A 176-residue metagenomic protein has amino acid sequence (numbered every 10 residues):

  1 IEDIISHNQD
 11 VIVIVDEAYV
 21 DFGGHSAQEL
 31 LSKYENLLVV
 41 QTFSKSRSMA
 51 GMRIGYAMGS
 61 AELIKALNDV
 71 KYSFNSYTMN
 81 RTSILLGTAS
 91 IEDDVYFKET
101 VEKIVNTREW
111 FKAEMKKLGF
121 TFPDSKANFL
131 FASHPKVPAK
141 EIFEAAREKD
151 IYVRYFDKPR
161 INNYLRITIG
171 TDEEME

Functional and structural regions predicted by a protein language model:
I1-V13, E17-M49, L63: Active-site pre-lysine segment of PLP-dependent enzymes
V15, Q41, D124, V153-Y155: Hydrophobic residues in well-ordered beta-strands that form the structural core
N36-K116, F120-P123: PLP-dependent aminotransferase class I/II
G51, K126, R160-N163: Short acidic/glycine-enriched loop/turn segments that link adjacent beta-strands
G59, A132-K136, I169-T171: Short beta-strand-to-loop capping motifs
V105, A113-K149, L165: Conserved PLP-binding catalytic core of the aspartate aminotransferase-like
A145-K149, R154, K158-E176: PLP-dependent enzyme catalytic core of the Aspartate aminotransferase-like
